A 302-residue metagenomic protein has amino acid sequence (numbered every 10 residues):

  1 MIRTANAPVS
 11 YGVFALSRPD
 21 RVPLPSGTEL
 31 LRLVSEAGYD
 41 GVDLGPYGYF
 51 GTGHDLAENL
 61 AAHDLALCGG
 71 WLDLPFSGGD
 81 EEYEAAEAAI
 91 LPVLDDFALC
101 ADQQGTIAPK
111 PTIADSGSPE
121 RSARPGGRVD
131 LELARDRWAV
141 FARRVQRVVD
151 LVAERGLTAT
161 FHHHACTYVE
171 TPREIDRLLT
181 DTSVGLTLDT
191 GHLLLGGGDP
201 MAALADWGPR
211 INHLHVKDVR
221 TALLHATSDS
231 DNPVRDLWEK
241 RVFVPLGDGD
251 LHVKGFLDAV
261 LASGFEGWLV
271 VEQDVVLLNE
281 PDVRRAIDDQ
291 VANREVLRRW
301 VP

Functional and structural regions predicted by a protein language model:
M1-Q104, A142, Q146, L151-L157 (+3 more regions): N-terminal pre-domain/capping segments
I2-P8, V42-L44, L67-G70, P109-I113 (+4 more regions): Hydrophobic faces of well-ordered beta-strands that scaffold small-molecule active sites in alpha/beta enzyme cores
V9-Y11, G45-Y47, L72-S77, S116-S118 (+5 more regions): Active-site beta-loop-alpha junctions enriched in small/polar residues
V42, A142-D250, V301: Acidic/histidine-rich catalytic cores of soluble enzymes
D73-L91, S118-L133, D229, V234-K240 (+1 more regions): Surface-exposed, active-site-proximal loop segments in enzymatic domains
E82-L186: Active-site acidic/histidine proton-transfer and metal-coordination neighborhood in alpha/beta enzyme cores
D248-S263: A short, acidic, amphipathic alpha-helical segment used as a generic capping/interface helix at domain edges
V270-D288: A short, acidic, flexible beta-alpha connecting loop/helix-capping segment that sits on the rim of active
